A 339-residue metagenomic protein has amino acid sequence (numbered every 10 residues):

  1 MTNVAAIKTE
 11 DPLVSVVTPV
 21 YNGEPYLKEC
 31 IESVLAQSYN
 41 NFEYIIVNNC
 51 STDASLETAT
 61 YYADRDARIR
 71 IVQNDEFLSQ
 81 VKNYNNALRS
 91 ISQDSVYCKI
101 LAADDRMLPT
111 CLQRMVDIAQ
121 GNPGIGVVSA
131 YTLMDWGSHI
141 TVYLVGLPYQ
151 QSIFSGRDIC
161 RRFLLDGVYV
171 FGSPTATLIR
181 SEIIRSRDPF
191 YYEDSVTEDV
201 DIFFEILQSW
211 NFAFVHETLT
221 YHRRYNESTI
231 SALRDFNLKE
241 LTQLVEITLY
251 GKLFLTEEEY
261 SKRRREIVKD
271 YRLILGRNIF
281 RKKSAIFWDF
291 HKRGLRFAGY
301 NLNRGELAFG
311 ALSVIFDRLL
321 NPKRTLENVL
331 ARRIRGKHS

Functional and structural regions predicted by a protein language model:
M1-S33: N-proximal low-complexity "stem/linker" segments adjacent to membrane-targeting elements
T2-D11, F163-Y169, D188, D201 (+1 more regions): C-terminal subregions of glycosyltransferases and related glycan-biosynthesis enzymes
E32-N41: Short, acidic, metal-binding catalytic loop of nucleotide-sugar glycosyltransferases
N48-E57, E76: A conserved acidic beta->alpha catalytic loop
N74-Q93: Glycine-rich, basic loop-to-helix element that forms the pyrophosphate-binding segment of sugar-nucleotide handling
D94-D104: Short beta-strand-to-loop acidic/aromatic patch adjacent to the donor-nucleotide binding site
T110-L144: Conserved donor NDP-sugar-binding/catalytic core segment of glycosyltransferases
Y149-L241: Conserved nucleotide-sugar donor-binding catalytic segment
